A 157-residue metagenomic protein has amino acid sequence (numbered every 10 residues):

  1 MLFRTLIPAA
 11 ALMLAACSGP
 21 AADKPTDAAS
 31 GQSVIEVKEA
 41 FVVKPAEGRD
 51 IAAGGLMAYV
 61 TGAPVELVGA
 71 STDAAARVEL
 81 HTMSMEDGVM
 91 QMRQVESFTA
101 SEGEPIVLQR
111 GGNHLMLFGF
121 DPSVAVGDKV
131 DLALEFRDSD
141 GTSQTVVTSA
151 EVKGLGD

Functional and structural regions predicted by a protein language model:
M1-A16: Sec-dependent bacterial lipoprotein signal peptides
C17-A21: Bacterial signal peptide processing site
A22-T26: Polybasic/polar functional segments that serve as interface/processing modules
D27-D157: Compact, glycine-rich, soluble single-domain proteins
